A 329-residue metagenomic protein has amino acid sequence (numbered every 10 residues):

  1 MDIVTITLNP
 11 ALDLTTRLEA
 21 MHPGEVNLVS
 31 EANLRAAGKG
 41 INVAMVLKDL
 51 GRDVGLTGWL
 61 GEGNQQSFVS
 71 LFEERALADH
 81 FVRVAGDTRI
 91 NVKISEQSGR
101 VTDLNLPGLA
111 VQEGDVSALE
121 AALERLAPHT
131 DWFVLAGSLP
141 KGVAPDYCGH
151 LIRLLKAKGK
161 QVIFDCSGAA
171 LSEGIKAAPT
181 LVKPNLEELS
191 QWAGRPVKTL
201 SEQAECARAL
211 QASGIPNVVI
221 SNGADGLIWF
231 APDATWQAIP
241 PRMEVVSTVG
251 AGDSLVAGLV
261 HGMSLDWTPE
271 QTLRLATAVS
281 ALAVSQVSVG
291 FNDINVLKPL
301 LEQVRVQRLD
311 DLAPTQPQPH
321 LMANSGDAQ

Functional and structural regions predicted by a protein language model:
M1-T57, Q65-Q66, D310-Q329: Glycine-rich phosphate/adenosyl-contacting loop at the front of the ribokinase-like
I3, R52-V54, D79, V162 (+2 more regions): Hydrophobic anchor at the start of a short beta-strand that flanks the dinucleotide cofactor-binding loop
M45, I90-I94, G226-W229: Short beta-strand scaffold segments in enzyme catalytic cores
K48, K156, S264: Gly/Ala-rich phosphate-binding loop of Rossmann-like dinucleotide-binding domains, activating on the conserved
D49-T130, P299-Q329: Conserved N-terminal subdomain of the carbohydrate kinase-like
D103-N105, T130-S138, D165, K183-E188: Short beta-strands and strand-loop turn motifs
P145-T235: Conserved phosphate/ATP/ADP-binding segment of small-molecule kinases
S172, L200-Q329: Conserved phosphate-binding/catalytic region of the ribokinase-like
